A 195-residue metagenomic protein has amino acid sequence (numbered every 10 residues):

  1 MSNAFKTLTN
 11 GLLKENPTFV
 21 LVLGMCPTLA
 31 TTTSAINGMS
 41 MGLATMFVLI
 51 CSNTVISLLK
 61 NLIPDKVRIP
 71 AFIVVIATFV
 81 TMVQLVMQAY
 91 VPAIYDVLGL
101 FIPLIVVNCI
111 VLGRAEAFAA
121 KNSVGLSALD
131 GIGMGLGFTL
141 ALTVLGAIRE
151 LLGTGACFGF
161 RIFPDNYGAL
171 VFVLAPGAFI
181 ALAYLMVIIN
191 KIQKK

Functional and structural regions predicted by a protein language model:
K6, A128-K195: C-terminal transmembrane helix-loop-helix hairpin of multi-pass membrane proteins
T7-N10, K14, S57-N61, L126-M134: Short amphipathic alpha-helical coupling elements at transmembrane boundaries
L23-L29, T45-M46, I50, A77-Q84 (+3 more regions): Hydrophobic core segments of alpha-helical transmembrane domains in multi-pass membrane transport and ion-translocation
A35-C51, A71, Y95-V106, P176: Structural signature of hydrophobic alpha-helical transmembrane segments
L49-V86: A glycine-rich, hydrophobic loop/mini-helix early in the fold
S52-D65, L112-N122, I188-I192: C-terminal ends of transmembrane helices
P64-I76, V97-P103, S127-D130: Cytoplasmic-side transmembrane-helix entry/capping segments in multi-pass membrane proteins
M82-V97: Transmembrane alpha-helix boundary signature
